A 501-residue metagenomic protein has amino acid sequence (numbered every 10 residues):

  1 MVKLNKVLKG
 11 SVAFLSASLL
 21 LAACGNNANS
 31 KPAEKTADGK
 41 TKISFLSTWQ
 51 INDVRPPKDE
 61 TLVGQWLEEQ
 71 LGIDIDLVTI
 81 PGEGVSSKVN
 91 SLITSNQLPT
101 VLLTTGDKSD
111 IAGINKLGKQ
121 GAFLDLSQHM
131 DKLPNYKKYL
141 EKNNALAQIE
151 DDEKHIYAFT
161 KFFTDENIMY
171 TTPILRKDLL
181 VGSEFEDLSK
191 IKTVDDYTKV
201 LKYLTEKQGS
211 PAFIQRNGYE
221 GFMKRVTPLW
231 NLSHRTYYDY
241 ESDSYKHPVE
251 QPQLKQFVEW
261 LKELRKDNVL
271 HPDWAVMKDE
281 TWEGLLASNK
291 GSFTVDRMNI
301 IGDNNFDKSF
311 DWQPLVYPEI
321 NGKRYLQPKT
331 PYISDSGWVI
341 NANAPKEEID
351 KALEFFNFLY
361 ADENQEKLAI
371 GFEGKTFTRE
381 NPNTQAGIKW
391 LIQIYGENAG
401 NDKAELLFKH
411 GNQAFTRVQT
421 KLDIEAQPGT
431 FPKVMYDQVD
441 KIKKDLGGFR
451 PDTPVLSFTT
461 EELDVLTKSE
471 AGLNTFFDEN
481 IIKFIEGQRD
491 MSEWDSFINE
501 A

Functional and structural regions predicted by a protein language model:
M1-G10: Bacterial Sec-dependent N-terminal signal peptides
K9-A13, A17, G25-K190, R225 (+4 more regions): Conserved N-terminal structural module of periplasmic/extracytoplasmic solute-binding proteins
P99-T105, A212, S292-R297: Paired acidic/hydrophobic, glycine-rich loop segments that form the ligand-binding mouth/hinge of periplasmic-binding
A112-D125, H155, D303-Y325: Ligand-binding "clamshell"
S127, D151-F222, Y238-L285, K290 (+6 more regions): Helix-loop-helix "hinge/cap" segment bordering the ligand-binding cleft or interdomain interface
R265, W282-N299, N304-F310, P318-L407: Glycine-rich, aromatic-lined ligand/substrate-binding cores of catalytic and carbohydrate-binding domains
F358-E479, Q488: Conserved small-residue motifs centered on glycine
